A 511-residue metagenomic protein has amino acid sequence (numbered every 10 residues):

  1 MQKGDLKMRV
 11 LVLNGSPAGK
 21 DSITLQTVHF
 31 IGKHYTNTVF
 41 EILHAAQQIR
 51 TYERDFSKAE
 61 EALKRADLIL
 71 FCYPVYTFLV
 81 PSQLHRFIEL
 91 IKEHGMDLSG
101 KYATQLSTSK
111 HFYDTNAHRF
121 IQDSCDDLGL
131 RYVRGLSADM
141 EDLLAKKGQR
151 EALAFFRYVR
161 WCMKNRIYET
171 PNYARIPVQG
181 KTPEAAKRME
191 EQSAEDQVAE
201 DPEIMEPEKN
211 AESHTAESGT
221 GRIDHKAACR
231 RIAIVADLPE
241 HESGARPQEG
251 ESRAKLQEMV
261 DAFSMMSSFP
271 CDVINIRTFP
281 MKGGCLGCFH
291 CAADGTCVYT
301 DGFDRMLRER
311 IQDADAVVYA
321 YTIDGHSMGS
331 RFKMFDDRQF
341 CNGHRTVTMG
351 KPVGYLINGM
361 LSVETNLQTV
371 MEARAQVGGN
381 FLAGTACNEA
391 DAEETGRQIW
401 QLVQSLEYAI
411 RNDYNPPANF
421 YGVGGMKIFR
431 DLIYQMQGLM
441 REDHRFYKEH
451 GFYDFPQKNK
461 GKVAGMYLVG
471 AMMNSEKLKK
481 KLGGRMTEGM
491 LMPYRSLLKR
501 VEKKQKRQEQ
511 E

Functional and structural regions predicted by a protein language model:
M1-H94, L153-R160, E169-C341, R397-E407 (+2 more regions): N-terminal beta1-alpha1-beta2 submodule of the flavodoxin-like/Rossmannoid cofactor-binding fold
P17-G19, I49, T77, T108-F112 (+5 more regions): Short histidine/acidic/glycine/proline-rich micro-motifs that form metal- and phosphate-coordinating active-site loops
H94-S99, N342-G350: Short, conserved loop/helix-junction motifs that constitute active-site signature segments in enzyme catalytic cores
S99-M140, K147, M349-G396: Short, glycine-/small-residue-rich phosphate/pyrophosphate-handling segment
G129-G135, M163-T170: Short secondary-structure capping/junction motifs at helix and strand boundaries
A227-C229, T348-K351: Short gly/pro-enriched beta-turn/loop segments at secondary-structure junctions
R308-I311, R345-T348, R374: Short, conserved, surface-exposed binding loops centered on an aromatic residue
